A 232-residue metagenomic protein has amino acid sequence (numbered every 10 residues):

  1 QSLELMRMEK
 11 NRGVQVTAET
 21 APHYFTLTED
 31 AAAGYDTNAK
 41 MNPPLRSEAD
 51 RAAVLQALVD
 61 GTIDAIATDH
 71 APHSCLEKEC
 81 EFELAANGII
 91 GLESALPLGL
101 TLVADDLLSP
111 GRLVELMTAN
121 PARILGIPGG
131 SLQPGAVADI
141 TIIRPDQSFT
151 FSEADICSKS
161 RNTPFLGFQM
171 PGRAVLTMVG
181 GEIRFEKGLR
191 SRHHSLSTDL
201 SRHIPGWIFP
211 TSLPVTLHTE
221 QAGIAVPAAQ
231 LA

Functional and structural regions predicted by a protein language model:
Q1-I66: Histidine/acidic residue-rich metal-binding segments in metalloenzymes
L3-A18, H73-I90, A122-I127, R202-H218: Short, electropositive alpha-helical surface patch
L5-E9, L27-A32, L76-C80, E153-D155 (+1 more regions): Short acidic, glycine/serine/threonine-rich loops at helix termini
N38, V59, D64-I66, A71-Q147: His/Asp/Glu-enriched, well-ordered alpha-helical/loop segment that forms or immediately abuts the divalent-metal
A39-A49, A86-I90, T163-M170: A short acidic, glycine-rich active-site loop that binds or catalyzes chemistry on phosphate/adenosine moieties
E81-L84, V137-W207: C-terminal cap of metal-dependent C-N hydrolases
L213-A232: Cysteine/selenocysteine-centered motifs that mediate thiol-based redox chemistry or coordinate metal-sulfur cofactors
